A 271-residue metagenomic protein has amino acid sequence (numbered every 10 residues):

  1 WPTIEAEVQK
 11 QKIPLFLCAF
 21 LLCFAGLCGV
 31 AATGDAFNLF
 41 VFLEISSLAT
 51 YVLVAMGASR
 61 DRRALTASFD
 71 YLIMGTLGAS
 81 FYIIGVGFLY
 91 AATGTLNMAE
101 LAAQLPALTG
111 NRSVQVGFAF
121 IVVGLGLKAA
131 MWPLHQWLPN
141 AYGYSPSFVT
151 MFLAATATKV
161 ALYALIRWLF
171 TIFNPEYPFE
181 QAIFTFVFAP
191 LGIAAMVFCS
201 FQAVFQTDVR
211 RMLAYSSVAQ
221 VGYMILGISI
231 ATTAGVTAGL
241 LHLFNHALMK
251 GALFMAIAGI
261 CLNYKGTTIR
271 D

Functional and structural regions predicted by a protein language model:
W1-E7, L22-L39, Y51-D271: Hydrophobic transmembrane alpha-helices and their helix-loop junctions in integral membrane proteins
Q11-L17: Membrane-interfacial loop-to-transmembrane alpha-helix junctions, especially the N-terminal start
E44: Short phosphate-coordinating micro-motif centered on Lys-Gly-acidic
L48: Active-site-proximal acidic secondary-structure segment that organizes catalysis
